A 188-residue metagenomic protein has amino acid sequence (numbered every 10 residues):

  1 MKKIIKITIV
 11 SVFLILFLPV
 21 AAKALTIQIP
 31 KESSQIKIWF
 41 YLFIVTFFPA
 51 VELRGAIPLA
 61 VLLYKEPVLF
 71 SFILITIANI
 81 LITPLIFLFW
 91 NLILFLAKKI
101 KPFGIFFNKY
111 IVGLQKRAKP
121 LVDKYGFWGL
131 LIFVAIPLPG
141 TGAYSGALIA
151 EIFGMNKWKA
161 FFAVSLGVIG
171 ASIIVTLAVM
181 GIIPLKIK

Functional and structural regions predicted by a protein language model:
M1-A24: N-terminal secretory/membrane targeting signals
K3, I149-G170: Interfacial loop-to-transmembrane junctions
I9-F17, F162-I183: Final/C-terminal transmembrane alpha-helix of multipass membrane proteins
I15-L16, V45-F48, R54, L81 (+1 more regions): Hydrophobic alpha-helical transmembrane segments of integral membrane proteins, especially lipid-exposed positions
V20-L42, E66-V134, M155-W158, S165 (+1 more regions): Membrane-interfacial helix-loop-helix
F47-A60, P137-L148: Transmembrane helix boundary and interhelical junction motifs in multipass membrane proteins
A60, I93, I149-A150, I182: Hydrophobic alpha-helical interface/terminus motif in multipass membrane transporters
P84, A135-G140, S172-I173: Mid-bilayer segments of alpha-helical transmembrane spans in multi-pass integral membrane proteins that mediate
